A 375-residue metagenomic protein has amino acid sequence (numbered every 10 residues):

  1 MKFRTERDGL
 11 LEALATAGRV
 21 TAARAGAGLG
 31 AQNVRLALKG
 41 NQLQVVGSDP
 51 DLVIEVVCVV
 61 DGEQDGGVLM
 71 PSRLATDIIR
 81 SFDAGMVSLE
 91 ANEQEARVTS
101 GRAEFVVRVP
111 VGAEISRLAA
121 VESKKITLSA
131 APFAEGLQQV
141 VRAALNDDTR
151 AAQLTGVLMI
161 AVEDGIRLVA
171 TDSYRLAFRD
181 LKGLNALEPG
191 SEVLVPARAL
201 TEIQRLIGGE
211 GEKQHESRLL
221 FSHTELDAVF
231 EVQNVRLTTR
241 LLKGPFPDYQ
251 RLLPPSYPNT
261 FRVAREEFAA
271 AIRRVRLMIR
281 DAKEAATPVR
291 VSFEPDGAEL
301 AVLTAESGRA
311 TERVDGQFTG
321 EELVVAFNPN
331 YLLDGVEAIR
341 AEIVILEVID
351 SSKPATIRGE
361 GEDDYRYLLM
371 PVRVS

Functional and structural regions predicted by a protein language model:
M1-S375: Structural preference for solvent-exposed beta-strand-turn elements and adjacent flexible terminal/loop segments within
